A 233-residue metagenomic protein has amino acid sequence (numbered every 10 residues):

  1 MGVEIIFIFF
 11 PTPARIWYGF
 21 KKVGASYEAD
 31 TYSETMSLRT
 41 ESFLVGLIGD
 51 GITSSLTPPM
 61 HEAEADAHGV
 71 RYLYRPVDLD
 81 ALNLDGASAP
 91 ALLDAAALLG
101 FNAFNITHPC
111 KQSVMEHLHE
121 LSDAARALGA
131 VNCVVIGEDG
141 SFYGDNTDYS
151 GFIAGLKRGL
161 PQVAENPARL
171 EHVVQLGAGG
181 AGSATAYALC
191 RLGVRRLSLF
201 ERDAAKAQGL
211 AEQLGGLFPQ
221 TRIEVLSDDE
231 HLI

Functional and structural regions predicted by a protein language model:
V3-P11: Hydrophobic alpha-helical signal peptides and transmembrane signal-/tail-anchor segments that drive secretory-pathway
S37-Q162: Phosphate/diphosphate ligand-binding glycine-rich loop within oxidoreductases
G49, L156, N166-C190: Glycine-rich adenosine-cofactor-binding loop
R191-R196: Conserved S-adenosyl-L-methionine
L197-L217: NAD(P)-binding Rossmann-fold cofactor-contacting core
F218-I233: Short acidic low-complexity segments
